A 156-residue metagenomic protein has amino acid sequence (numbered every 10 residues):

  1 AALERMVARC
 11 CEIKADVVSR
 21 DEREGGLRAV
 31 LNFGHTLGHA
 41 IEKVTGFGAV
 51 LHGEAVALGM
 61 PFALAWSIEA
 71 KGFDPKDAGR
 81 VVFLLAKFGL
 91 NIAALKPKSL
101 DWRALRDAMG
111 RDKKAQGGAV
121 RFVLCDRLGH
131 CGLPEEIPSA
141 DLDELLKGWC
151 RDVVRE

Functional and structural regions predicted by a protein language model:
A1-R103: Active-site segments that bind and position negatively charged phosphate/pyrophosphate groups
G72-E156: C-terminal charged capping/lid subdomain of soluble metabolic enzymes
